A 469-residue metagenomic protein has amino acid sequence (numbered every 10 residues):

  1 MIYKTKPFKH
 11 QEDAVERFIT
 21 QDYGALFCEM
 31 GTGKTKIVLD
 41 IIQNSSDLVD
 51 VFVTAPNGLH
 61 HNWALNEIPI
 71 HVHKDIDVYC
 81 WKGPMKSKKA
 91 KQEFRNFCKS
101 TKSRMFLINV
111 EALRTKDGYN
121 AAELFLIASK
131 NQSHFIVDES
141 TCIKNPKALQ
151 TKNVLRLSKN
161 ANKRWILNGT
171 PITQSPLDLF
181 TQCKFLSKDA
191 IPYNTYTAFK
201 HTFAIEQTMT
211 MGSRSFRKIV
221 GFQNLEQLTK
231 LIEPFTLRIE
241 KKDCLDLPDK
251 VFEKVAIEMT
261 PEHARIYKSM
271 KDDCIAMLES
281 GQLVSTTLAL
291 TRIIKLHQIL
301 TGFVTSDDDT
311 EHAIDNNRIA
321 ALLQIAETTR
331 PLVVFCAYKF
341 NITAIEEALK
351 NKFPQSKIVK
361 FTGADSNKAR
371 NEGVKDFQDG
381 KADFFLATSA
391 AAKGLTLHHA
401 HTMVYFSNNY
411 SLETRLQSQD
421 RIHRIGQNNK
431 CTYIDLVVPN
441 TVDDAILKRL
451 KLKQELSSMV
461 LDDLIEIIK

Functional and structural regions predicted by a protein language model:
M1, I19-Y23, T32, I37-S46 (+4 more regions): Conserved Helicase C-terminal RecA-like lobe
M1-F27: Conserved pre-motif I regulatory segment
T35, R114-D117, Q174-P176, I342-E346 (+3 more regions): SF2 helicase motor core recognition
D47-D50, P69-I70, D75-V78, K82-P84 (+4 more regions): Conserved P-loop NTPase motor "coupling/switch" region that bridges the ATPase
Y79-K91, V110-T115, K144-K147, C336-F340 (+3 more regions): Conserved helicase motor
S87-M105, V110-N131: Conserved helix/coil segment N-terminal to the catalytic DExD/H
D138-S140: Walker B catalytic acidic pair
Y410-K469: A conserved SF2-helicase RecA2
